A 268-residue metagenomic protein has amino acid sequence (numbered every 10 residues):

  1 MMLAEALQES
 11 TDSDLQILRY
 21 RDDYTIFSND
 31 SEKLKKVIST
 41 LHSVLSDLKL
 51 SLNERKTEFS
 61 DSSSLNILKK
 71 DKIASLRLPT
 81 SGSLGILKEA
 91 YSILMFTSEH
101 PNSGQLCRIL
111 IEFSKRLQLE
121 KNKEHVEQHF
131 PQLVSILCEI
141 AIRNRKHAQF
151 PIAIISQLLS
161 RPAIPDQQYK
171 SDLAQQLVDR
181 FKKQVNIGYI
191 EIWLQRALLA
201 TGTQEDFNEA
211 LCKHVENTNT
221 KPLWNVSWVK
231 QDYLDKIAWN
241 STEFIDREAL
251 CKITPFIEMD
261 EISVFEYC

Functional and structural regions predicted by a protein language model:
M1, R19-R21, T25-I26, L41 (+3 more regions): Long, contiguous hydrophobic alpha-helical segments, chiefly transmembrane helices and signal peptides
M1-D22, I26-N29, K33-K36, R161-D166: Active-site palm subdomain of RNA-directed nucleic acid polymerases
D12-D14, D22, T40, D47 (+1 more regions): Short, flexible coil/linker segments at or flanking structured domains
Q16, S31-K88, S92-F96: Polymerase palm active-site segment centered on the conserved acidic dipeptide of motif C
K69-C268: Right-hand nucleic-acid polymerase module
